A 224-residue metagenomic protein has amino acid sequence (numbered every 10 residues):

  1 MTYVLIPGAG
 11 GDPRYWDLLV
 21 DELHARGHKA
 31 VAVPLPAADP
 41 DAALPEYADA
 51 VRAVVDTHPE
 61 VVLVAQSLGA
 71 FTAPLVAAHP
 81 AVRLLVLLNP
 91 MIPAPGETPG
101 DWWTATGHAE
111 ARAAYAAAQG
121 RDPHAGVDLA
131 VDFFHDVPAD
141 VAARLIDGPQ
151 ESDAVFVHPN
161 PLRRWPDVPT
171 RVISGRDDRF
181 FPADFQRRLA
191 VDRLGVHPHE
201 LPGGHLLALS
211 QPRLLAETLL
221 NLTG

Functional and structural regions predicted by a protein language model:
M1-P40: Conserved HGGG/HGGXW glycine-rich cap/lid loop of the alpha/beta-hydrolase fold
I6-A9, S67, P90, G175: Glycine-rich His-Gly loop
K29-V62, G100-H108: Active-site loop/oxyanion-hole signature of alpha/beta-hydrolase fold enzymes
P34-A38, M91, G204: Short beta-to-alpha linker loops that shape the active-site pocket of alpha/beta-hydrolase fold enzymes
V64-G69, A73: Gly/Ala-rich beta-loop-alpha elbow adjacent to hydrolase catalytic centers
A78-Q119, D153-N160, P182: Flexible "cap/lid" loop of the alpha/beta hydrolase fold
Q119-R164: Conserved alpha/beta-hydrolase catalytic His-Asp/Glu region
E151-R213, E217: Conserved serine/cysteine hydrolase catalytic core
